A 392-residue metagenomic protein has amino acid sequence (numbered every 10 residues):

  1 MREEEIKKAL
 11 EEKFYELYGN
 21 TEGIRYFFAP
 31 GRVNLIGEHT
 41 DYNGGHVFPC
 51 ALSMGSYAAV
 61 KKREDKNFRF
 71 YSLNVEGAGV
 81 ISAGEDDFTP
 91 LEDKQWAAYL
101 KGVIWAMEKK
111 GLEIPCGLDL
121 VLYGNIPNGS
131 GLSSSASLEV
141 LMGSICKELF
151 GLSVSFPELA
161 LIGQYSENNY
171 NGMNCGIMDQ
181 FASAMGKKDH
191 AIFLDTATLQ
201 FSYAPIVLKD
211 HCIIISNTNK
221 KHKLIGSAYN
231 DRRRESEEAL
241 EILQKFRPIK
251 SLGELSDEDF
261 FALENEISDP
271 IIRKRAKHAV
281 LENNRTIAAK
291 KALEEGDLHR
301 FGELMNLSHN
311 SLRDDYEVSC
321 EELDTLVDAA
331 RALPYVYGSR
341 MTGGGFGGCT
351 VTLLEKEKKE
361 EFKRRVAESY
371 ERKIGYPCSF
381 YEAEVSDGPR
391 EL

Functional and structural regions predicted by a protein language model:
M1-R32, Y57, K61-D93, H190-G338 (+1 more regions): C-terminal nucleotide
R2-F27, V33-G37, N43-H46, S82-E85 (+4 more regions): Gly/Ser-rich oxyanion-binding loop with an adjacent helix/lid that shapes the negatively charged ligand pocket
G37-H39, A51-L52: N-terminal cofactor/phosphate-binding cores enriched in small/glycine residues, especially glycine-rich loops such as
G44-A51, R232-R233: Short Gly/aromatic-enriched secondary-structure transition segments
P49-A51, A59-K62, G111-L112: Short, charge-rich binding segments
G347-L353: Short beta-strand->loop micro-motif that forms the acidic, two-metal-ion catalytic signature in nucleotide-processing
